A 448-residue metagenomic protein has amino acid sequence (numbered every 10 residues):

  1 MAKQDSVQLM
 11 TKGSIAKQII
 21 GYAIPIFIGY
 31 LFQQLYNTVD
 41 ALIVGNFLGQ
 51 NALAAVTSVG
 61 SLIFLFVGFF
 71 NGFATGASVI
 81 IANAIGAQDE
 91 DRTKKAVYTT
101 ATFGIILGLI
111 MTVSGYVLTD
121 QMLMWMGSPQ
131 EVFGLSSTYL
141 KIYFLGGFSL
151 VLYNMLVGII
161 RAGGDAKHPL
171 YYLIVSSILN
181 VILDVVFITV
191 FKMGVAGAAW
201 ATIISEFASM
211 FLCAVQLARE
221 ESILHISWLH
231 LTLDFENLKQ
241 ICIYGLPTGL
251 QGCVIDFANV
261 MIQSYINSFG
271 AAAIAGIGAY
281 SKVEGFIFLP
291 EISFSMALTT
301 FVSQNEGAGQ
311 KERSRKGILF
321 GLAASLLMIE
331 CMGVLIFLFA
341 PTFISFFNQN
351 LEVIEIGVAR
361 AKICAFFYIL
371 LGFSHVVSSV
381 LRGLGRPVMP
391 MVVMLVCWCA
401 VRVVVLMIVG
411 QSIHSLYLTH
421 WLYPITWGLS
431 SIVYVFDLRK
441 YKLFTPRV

Functional and structural regions predicted by a protein language model:
M1-A23, I81-F148, V190-L246, V302-F367 (+1 more regions): Short alpha-helical transmembrane segments in multi-pass integral membrane proteins
K12, A16-L35, V39, L62-F69 (+7 more regions): Residue-level signal for short hydrophobic patches within transmembrane helices of multi-pass membrane transporters
G21-D40, I142, Y153, S176 (+4 more regions): Transmembrane helical elements of multi-pass membrane transporters/channels
L31, L35-L53, L123-Q130, V186-M193 (+4 more regions): Helix-terminus/linker motif at the lipid-water interface of multi-pass membrane proteins
Q50-S61, L140, A199, A271-F286 (+2 more regions): Small-residue hotspots at the loop-to-helix junctions and early N-terminal turns of transmembrane alpha-helices
L53-V113, L150-P169, G276-A340, L371-M394: Small-residue-rich hydrophobic transmembrane alpha-helices
L65-G68, N180-D184, M210-A214, F286-L289 (+3 more regions): Hydrophobic transmembrane alpha-helices of multi-pass small-molecule transporters
A74, I142-R161, P169-S177, A198-C213 (+4 more regions): Short runs within selected transmembrane alpha-helices of multi-pass transporters and secretion channels
